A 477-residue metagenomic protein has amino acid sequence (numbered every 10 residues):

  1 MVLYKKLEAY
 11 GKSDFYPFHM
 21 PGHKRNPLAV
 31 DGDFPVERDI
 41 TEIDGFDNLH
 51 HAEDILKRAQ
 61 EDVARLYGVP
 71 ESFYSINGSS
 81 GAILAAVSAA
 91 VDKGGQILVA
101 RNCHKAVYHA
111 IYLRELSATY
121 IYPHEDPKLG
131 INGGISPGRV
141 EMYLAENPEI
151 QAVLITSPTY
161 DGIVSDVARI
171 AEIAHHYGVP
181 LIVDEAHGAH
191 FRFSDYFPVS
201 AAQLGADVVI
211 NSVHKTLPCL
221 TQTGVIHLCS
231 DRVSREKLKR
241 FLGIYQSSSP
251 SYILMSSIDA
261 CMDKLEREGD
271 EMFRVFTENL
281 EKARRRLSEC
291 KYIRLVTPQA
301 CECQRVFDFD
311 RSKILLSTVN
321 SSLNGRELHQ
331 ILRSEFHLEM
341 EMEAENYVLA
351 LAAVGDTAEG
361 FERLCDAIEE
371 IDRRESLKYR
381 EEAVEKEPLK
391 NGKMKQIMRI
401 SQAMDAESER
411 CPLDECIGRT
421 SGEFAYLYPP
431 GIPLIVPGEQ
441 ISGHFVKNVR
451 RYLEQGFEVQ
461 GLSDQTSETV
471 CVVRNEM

Functional and structural regions predicted by a protein language model:
M1-E37, P430, L462-S463, E468-V470 (+1 more regions): N-terminal glycine-rich, Lys/His-bearing helix-loop that initiates the first secondary-structure elements of many
L3-Y10, A29-V30, H51, V69 (+1 more regions): Conserved PLP-enzyme active-site core in the AAT-like
R25, Y160, K215-T216, D231-V233 (+6 more regions): Short, glycine-/Ser/Thr-/acidic-enriched flexible segments
P35-G78: Conserved N-terminal alpha-helix of the aminotransferase class I/II PLP-enzyme fold
F46, F73-S75, V153-T156, L315 (+1 more regions): Short glycine-rich or small-residue beta-strand-to-loop segments that form or flank ligand, phosphate, metal/Fe-S
Y74, Y120-Y122, N211, M342 (+1 more regions): Structural signal for conserved beta-strand scaffold positions within catalytic alpha/beta enzyme cores
E115, Y120, E454-Q465: Short, compositionally biased
K282-G461: Conserved C-terminal alpha-helix-loop-beta "cap" of PLP-dependent enzymes that closes/shapes the active-site mouth
